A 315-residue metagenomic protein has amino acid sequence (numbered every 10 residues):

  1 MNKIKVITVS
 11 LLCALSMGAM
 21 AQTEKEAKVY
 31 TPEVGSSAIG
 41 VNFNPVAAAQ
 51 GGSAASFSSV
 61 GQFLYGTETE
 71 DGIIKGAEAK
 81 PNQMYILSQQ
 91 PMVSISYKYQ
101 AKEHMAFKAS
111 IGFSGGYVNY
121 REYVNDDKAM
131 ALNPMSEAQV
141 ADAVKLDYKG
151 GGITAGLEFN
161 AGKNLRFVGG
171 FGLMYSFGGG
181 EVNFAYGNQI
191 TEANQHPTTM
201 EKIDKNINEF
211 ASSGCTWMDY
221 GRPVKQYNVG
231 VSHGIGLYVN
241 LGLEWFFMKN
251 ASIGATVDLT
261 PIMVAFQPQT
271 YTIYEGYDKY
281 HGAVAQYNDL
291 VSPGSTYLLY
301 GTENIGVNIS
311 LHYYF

Functional and structural regions predicted by a protein language model:
M1-S36: Cleavable N-terminal export/targeting peptides
Q22-S110, S114, Y120, L299-F315: Short glycine/proline- and aromatic-enriched beta-strand/turn motifs that initiate or cap beta-hairpins
K28, N82-I86, D142-L146, N160 (+3 more regions): Outer-membrane beta-barrel domain signature
A48-A54, Y117-E122, G178-F184, V264-I273: Outer-membrane beta-barrel proteins
L64-I74, P197-M218, D278-Y287: Charged, glycine/proline-rich intrinsically disordered loops and linkers
G72-P81, P134-A141, T216-Y227, N288-S295: Extracytoplasmic loops and strand-loop junctions of Gram-negative outer membrane beta-barrel proteins
V93-R222, G230, G234-L237, W245-A251 (+2 more regions): Gram-negative (and chloroplast) outer-membrane scaffold detector with strong preference for beta-barrel transmembrane
G242-F315: Predominantly the C-terminal beta-signal and adjacent terminal strand-loop region of outer-membrane beta-barrel
